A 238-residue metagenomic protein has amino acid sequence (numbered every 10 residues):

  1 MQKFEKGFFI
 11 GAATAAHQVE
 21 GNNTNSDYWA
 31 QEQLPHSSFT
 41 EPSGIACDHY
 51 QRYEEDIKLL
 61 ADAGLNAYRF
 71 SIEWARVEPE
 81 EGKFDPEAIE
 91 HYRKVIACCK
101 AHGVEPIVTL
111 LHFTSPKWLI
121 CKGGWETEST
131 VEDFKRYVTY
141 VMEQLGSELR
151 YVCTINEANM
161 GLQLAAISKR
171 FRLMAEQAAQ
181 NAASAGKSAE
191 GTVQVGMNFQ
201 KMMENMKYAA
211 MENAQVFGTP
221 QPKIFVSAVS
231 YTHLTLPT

Functional and structural regions predicted by a protein language model:
M1-A63: N-terminal carbohydrate-binding accessory modules
E5, P116-K117, P237: Generic structural signal for alpha-helix starts
E20-N23, L59-Q180, Q194, N198 (+2 more regions): Substrate-binding cleft and catalytic face of glycoside hydrolase catalytic domains, especially the flexible beta-alpha
A183, N213: Active-site neighborhood of glycoside hydrolase catalytic domains
T232-T238: Conserved small/polar residues in nucleotide/adenosyl-binding loops
